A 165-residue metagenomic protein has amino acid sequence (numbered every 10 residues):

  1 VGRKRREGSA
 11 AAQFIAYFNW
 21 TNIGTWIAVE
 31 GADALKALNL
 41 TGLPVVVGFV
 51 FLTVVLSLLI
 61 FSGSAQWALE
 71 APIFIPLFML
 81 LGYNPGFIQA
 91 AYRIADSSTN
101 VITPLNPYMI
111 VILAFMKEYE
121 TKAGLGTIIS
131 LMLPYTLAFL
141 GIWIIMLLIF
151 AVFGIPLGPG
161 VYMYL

Functional and structural regions predicted by a protein language model:
V1, I23, I27-L38, E70 (+5 more regions): Hydrophobic alpha-helical segments of integral membrane proteins, encompassing both true transmembrane helices
V1-W26: Core transmembrane alpha-helical segments of multi-pass membrane transporters/permeases
R3-A11, P44, G48, P104 (+1 more regions): Hydrophobic alpha-helical transmembrane segments of multipass membrane transporters and ion channels, focusing on
G8-A12, F18, K36-P76, L80-L81 (+2 more regions): Hydrophobic alpha-helical transmembrane segments of multi-pass integral membrane proteins, predominantly secondary
I23, A90, P104: Short acidic-hydrophobic sequence patches enriched in Asp/Glu that either
W26-V29, S64-L77, N106-Y119: Re-entrant/interfacial helical elements at transmembrane boundaries that shape and gate the permeation pathway
D96-L165: Juxtamembrane and boundary regions of transmembrane helices in multi-pass small-molecule transporters and channels
